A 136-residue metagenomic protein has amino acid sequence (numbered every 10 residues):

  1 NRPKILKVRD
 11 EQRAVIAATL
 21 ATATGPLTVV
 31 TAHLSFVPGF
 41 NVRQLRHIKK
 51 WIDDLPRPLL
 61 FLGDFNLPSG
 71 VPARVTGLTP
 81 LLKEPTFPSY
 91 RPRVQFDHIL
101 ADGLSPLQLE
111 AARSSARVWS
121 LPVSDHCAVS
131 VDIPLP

Functional and structural regions predicted by a protein language model:
N1-P26, R113, R117-S120: Structured beta-strand-rich core segments of catalytic domains in phosphoester-bond hydrolases
R2-V8, V30-G39: Surface-exposed cleft-lining segments at the edges of enzyme active sites
V8-Q12, V37-N41, P92, L121-V123: Solvent-exposed loop/turn segments connecting transmembrane beta-strands in outer-membrane beta-barrel proteins
A17-T24, D102-G103, S124, S130-P136: Active-site beta-strand termini and strand-to-loop segments that position acidic
L20, L27-T31, D54, L60 (+3 more regions): A shared catalytic/ligand-binding motif for oxyanion handling
H33, D64, H126: Histidine-centered divalent metal-coordination motifs
V37-Q108: Metal-dependent phosphoesterases centered on the DNase I-like endonuclease/exonuclease/phosphatase
L82, L107-S120, A128: Low-complexity, intrinsically disordered Gly/Pro/Thr-rich segments
